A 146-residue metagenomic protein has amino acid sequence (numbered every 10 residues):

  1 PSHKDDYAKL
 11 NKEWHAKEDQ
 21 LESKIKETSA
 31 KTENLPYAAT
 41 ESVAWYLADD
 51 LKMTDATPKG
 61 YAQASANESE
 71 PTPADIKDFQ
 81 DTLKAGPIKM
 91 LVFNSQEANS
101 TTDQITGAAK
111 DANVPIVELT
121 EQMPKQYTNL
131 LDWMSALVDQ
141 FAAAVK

Functional and structural regions predicted by a protein language model:
P1-K146: Extracytoplasmic metal-acquisition and chelation regions
